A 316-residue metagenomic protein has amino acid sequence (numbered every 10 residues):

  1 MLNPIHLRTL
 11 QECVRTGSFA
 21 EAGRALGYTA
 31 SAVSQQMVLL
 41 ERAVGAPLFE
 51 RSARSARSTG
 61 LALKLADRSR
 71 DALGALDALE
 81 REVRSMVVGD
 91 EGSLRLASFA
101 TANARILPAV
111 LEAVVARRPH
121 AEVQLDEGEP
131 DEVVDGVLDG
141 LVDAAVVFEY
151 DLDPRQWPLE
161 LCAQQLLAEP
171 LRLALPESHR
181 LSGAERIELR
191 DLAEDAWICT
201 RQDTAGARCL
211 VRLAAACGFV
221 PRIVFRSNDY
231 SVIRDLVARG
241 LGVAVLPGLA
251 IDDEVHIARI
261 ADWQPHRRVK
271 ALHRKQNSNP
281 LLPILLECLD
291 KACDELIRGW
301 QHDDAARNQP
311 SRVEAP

Functional and structural regions predicted by a protein language model:
Q11-G27: Short helix-boundary/capping micro-motifs
R15, F19, E41-G60: A short LG(V/I)-centered, amphipathic sequence patch enriched for acidic residue(s) preceding the LG motif
P47, S52-A56, L63, R70 (+6 more regions): Short helix-loop hinge/linker segments at domain boundaries
E91-P154, S227: Central regulatory/effector-binding core of bacterial HTH transcription factors
R117, G128-E194, G248-V255: Acidic, Gly/Pro-rich loop/turn segments at junctions of secondary structure
E129-V134, L138-V142, F148, D203-H256: Hydrophobic hinge/microswitch elements
F148, L181-S182, D195-C217, N279-E287 (+1 more regions): Secondary-structure junction motif
R155-Q164, E169, S231-N277: Beta-alpha-beta core module
